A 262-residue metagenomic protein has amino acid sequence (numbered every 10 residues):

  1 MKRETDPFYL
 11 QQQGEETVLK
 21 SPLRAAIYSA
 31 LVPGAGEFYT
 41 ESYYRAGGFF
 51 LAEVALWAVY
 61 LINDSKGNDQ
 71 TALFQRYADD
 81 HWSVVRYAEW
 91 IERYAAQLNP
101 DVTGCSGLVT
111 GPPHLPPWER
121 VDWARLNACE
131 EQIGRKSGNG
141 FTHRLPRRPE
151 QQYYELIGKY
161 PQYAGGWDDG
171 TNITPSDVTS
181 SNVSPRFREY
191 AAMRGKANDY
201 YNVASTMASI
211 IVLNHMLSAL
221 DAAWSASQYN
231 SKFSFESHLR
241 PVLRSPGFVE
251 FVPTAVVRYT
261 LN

Functional and structural regions predicted by a protein language model:
M1-Y200, Y229, N262: N-terminal targeting leaders of membrane proteins
G34, S218-S225: Membrane-cytosol interface at the C-terminal ends of transmembrane alpha helices in small multi-pass membrane proteins
Y200-M207, R258-T260: Loop-to-transmembrane-helix entry motif
A208-S209, L213-L217: Pore domain of cation channels
S225-S227, V242, N262: Structural signature of outer-membrane beta-barrel domains
N230-V252: Predominantly the C-terminal beta-signal and adjacent terminal strand-loop region of outer-membrane beta-barrel
V249-N262: Outer-membrane beta-barrel "beta-signal"
